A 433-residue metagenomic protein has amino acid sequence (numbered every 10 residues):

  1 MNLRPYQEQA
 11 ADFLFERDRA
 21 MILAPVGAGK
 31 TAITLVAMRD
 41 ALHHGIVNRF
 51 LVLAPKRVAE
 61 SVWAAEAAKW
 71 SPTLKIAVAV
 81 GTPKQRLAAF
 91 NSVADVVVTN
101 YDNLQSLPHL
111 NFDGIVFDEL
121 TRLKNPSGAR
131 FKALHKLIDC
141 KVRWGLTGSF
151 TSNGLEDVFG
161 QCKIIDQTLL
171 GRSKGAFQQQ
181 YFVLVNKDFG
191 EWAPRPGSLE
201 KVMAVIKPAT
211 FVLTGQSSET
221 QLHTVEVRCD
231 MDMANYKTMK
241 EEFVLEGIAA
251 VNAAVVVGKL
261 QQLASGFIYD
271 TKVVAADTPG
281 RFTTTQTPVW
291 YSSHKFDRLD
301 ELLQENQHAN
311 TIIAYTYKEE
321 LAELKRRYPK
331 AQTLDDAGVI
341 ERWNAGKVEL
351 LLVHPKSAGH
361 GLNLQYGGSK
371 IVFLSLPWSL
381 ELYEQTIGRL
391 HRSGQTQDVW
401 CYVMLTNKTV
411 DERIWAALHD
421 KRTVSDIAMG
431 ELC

Functional and structural regions predicted by a protein language model:
M1, F15-R19, P25-G29, I33-L42 (+3 more regions): Conserved Helicase C-terminal RecA-like lobe
V26-G27, K141-L155, K163: Conserved helicase ATPase motor motifs in RecA-like P-loop NTPase domains
I33, I46-K69, G154-D157, Y317-K318: Conserved Walker A/P-loop ATP-binding site and its immediately adjacent core in helicase/helicase-like ATPase domains
V58-T82, T168: Conserved helix-turn-beta segment of the N-terminal RecA-like "Helicase ATP-binding" lobe in SF1/SF2 helicases
K84-V97, V339-L350: Conserved motor-coupling elements within RecA-like helicase/translocase cores
V98-L104, H109-F112, G128-C140, G145 (+4 more regions): Inter-lobe coupling linker of SF2 helicases/translocases
L104-H109, N153-L155, E319-E323, V339-A345 (+1 more regions): SF2 helicase motor core recognition
W378-C433: A conserved SF2-helicase RecA2
